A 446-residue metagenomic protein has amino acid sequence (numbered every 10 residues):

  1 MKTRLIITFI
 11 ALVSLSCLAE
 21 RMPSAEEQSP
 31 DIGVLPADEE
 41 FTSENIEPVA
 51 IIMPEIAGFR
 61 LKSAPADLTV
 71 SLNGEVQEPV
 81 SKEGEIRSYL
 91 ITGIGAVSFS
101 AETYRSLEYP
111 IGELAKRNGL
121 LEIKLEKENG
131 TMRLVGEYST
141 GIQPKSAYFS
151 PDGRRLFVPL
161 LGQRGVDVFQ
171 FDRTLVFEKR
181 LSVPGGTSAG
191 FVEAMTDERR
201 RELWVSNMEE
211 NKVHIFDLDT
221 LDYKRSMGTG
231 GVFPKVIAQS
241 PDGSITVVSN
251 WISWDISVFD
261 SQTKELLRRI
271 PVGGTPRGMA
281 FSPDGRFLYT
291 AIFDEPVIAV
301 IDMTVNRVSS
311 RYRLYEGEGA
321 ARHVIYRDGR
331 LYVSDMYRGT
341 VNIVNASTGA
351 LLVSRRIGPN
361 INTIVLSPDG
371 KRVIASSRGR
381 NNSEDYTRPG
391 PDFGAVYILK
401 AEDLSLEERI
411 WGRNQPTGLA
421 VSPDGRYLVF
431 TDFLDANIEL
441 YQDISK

Functional and structural regions predicted by a protein language model:
M1-R4: Positively charged n-region of N-terminal signal peptides that target proteins for export
I7-S16: Bacterial N-terminal signal peptides
C17-R133: Short loop/turn and low-complexity linker motifs enriched in small/turn-promoting residues
K124-K446: Predominantly soluble domains enriched in secretory-pathway, periplasmic, or organellar proteins
